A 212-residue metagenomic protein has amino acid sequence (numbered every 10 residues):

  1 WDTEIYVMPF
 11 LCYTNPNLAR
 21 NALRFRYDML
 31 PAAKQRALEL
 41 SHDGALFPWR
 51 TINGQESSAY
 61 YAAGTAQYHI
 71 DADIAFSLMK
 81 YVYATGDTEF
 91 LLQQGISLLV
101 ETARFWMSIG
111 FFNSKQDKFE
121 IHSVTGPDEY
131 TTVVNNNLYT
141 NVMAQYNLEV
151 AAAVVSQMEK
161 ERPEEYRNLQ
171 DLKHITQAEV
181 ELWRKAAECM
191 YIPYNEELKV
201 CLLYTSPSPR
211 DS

Functional and structural regions predicted by a protein language model:
W1-D2, S58-D71, D128-N141, S212: Solvent-exposed loop and edge beta-strand segments that line ligand/cofactor-binding and catalytic clefts
W1-I5, D28: Long, hydrophobic, well-ordered secondary-structure blocks that form the structural core and pocket-lining surfaces
I5-N17, D73-T88, F105, P127 (+1 more regions): Well-ordered alpha-helical scaffold segments within catalytic/enzyme domains
N17-F76, V82, T88-Q93, T102 (+1 more regions): Helix-terminus loop motifs that line ligand-binding clefts
F25-A32, S97-I109, Y146, V150-A153 (+1 more regions): Alpha-helical scaffold segments in carbohydrate-active enzymes
F105-H174: Acidic/histidine-rich catalytic neighborhood
R167, L172-L203: Gly/Pro-rich turn-and-neighbor structural signature
Y204-D211: Conserved small/polar residues in nucleotide/adenosyl-binding loops
